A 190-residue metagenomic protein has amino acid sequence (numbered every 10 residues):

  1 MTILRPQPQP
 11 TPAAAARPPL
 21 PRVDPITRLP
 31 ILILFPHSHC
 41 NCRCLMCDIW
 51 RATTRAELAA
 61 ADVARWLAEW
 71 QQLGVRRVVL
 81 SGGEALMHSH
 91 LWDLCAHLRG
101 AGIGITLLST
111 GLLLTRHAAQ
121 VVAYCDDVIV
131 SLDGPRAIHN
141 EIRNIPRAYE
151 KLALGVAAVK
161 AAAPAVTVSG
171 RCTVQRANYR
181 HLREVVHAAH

Functional and structural regions predicted by a protein language model:
T2-Q120, D126-D127: Conserved alpha-helical substructure of the radical SAM core
N41, A85-M87, G111-A118, S131-P146 (+1 more regions): Conserved radical SAM core fold
L58, D62, R143-K151: Alpha-helix N-cap and loop-to-helix initiation/capping positions
L67, C95, A118, A153-A157 (+1 more regions): Generic structural signal for well-ordered alpha-helices, preferentially at hydrophobic/aromatic core positions
R99, K160, H190: Anion (oxyanion) recognition and catalysis
A101, Y124, A162-V166: Helix C-cap/helix->beta junction micro-motif
A119-P135, V186-H190: Structural recognition of alpha->loop->beta junctions
G155-H181, V185: Conserved strand-turn element in the central/C-terminal portion of the radical SAM core barrel that lines
